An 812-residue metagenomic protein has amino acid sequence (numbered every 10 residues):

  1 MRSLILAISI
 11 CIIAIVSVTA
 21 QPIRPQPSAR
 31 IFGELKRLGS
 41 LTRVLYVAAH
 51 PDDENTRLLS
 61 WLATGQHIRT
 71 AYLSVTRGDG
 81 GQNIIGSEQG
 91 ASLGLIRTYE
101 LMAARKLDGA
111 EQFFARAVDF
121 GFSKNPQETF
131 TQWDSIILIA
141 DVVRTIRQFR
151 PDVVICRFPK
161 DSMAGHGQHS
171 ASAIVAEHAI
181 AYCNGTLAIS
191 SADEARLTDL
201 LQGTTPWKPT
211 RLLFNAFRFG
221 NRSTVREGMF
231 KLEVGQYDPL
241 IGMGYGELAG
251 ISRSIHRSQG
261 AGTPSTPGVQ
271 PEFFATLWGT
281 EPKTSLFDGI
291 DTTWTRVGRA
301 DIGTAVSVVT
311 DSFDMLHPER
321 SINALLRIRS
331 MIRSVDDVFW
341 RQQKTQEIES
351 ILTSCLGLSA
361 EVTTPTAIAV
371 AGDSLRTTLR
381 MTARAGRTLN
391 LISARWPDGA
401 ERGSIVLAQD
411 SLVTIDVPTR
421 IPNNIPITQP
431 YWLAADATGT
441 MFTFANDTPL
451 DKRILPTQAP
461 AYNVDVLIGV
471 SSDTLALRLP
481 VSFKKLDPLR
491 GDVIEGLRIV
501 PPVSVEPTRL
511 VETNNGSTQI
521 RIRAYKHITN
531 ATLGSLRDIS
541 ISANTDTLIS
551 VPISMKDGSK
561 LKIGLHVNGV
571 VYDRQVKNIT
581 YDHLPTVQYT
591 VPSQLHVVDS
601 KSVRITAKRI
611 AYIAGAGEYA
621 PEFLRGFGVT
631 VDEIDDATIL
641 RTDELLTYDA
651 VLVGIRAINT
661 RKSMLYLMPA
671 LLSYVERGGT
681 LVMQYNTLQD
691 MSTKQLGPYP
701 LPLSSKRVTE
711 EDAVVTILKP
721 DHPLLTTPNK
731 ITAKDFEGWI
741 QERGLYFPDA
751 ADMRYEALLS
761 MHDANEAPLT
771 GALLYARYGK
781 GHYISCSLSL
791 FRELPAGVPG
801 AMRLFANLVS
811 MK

Functional and structural regions predicted by a protein language model:
Q21-I189, R218: Active-site beta-strand->loop->alpha-helix modules in alpha/beta enzyme cores, enriched in Gly/His/Asp(Glu)
Q21-I23, R30, Y182-S359: The feature marks non-catalytic terminal segments
R329-G372, G399, K484-T513: Low-complexity, acidic Ser/Thr/Pro/Gly-rich terminal tails and inter-domain linkers that flank the onset of structured
D410-L479, I553-K562: Eukaryote-biased detector of low-complexity, proline/serine/threonine-rich segments and adjacent exposed loops
D473-E506, V571-S602: Short beta-strand elements
V571-G654, R792, S810-K812: Aromatic-Pro/Gly-enriched surface loop or interdomain linker that acts as a lid/target-recognition segment
R656-E737: A glycine-rich, often tryptophan-bearing local segment used as a flexible ligand/cofactor-contacting loop or short
L703-V798: Catalytic beta-strand/loop cores that center a nucleophilic Ser/Cys/Thr and support acyl-enzyme chemistry
